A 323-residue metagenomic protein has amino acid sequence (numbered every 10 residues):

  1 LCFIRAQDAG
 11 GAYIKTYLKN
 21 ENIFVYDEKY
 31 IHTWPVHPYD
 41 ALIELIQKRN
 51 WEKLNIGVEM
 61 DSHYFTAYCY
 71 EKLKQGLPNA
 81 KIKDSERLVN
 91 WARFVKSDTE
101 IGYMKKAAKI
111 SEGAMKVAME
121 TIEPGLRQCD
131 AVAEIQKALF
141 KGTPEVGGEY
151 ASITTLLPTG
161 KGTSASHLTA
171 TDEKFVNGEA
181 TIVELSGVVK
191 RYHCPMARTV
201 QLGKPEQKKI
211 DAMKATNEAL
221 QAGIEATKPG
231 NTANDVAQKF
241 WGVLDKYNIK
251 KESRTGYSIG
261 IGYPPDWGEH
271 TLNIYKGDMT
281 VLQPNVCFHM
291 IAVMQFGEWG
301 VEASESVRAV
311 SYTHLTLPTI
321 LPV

Functional and structural regions predicted by a protein language model:
L1-L317: Active-site neighborhoods and metal-handling regions in enzymes and metal-associated proteins
I320: Conserved AMP-binding A3 loop
